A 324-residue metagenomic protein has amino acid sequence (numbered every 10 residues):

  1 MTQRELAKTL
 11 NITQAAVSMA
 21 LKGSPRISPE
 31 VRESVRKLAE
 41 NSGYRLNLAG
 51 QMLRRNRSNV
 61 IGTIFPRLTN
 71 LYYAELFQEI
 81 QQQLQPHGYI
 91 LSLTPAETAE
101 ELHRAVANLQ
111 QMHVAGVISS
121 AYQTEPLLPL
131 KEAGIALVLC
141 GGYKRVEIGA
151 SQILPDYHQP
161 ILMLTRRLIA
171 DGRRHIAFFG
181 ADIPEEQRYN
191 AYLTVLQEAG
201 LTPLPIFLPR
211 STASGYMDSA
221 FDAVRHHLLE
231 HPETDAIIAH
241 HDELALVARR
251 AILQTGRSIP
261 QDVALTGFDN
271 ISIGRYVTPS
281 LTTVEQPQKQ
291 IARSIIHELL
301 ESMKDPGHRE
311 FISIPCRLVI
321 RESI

Functional and structural regions predicted by a protein language model:
M1-R57: N-terminal helix-turn-helix DNA-binding module of bacterial transcription factors
T9, Q14-M19, L53-T69, R167 (+1 more regions): Short beta-strand segments enriched in small/hydrophobic residues
V60-R166, L229: Alpha-helical recognition/docking segments in bacterial nutrient-uptake and carbohydrate-utilization systems
L84-P95, L193-D218: Short beta-strand elements in bilobed, periplasmic/extracellular small-molecule ligand-binding domains
S151-F178, N190, T194, M217-R225 (+1 more regions): Hydrophobic alpha-helical segments within soluble ligand-binding/sensing domains
L162-L201, H308-S323: An alpha-beta-alpha
H175, P203-I206, S258-A264: Short acidic capping loops at alpha-helix termini that bridge into adjacent secondary structure
R225-I324: Flexible loop/turn connectors
